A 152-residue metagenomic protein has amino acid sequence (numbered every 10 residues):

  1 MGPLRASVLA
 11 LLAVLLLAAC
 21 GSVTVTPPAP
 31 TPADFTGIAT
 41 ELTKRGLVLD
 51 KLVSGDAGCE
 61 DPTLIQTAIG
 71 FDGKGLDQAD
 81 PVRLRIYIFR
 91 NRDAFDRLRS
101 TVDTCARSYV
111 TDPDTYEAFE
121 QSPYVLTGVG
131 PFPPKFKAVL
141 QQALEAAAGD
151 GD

Functional and structural regions predicted by a protein language model:
M1-L9: Bacterial N-terminal signal peptides that target proteins for export
L16-A19: C-terminal motif of bacterial Sec signal peptides marking the signal peptidase cleavage site
G21-V23: Bacterial signal peptide processing site
P27-V48: Post-signal peptide N-terminal segment of mature Sec-exported envelope proteins
T43-D56, E145-D152: Short secondary-structure junctions
L52-V82: Secretory pathway targeting signatures of secreted, lumenal, and periplasmic proteins
D77-D96: A short acidic-to-branched-hydrophobic micro-motif
A106-D152: A short, solvent-exposed beta-edge/loop patch
